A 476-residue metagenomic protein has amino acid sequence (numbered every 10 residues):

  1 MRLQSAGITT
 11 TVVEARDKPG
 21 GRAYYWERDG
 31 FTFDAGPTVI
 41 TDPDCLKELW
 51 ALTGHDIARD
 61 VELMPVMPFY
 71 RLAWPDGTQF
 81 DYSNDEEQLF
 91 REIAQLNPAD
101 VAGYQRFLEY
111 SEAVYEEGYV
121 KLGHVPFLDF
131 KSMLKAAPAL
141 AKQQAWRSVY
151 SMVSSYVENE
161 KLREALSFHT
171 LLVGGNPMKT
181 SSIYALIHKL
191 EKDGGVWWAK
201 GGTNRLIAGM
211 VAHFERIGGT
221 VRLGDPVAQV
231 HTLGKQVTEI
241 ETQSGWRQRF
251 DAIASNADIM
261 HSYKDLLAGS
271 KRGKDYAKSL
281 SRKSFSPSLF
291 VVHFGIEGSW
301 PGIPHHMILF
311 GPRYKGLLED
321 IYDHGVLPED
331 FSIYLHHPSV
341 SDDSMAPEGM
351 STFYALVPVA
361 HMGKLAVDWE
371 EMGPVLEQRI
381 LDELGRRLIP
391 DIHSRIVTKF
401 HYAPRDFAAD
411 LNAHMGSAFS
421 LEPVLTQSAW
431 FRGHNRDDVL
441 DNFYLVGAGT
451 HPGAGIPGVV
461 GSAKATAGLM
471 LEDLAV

Functional and structural regions predicted by a protein language model:
M1-A113: N-terminal glycine-rich phosphate/pyrophosphate-binding loop and immediately adjacent elements
P37, A448-L471: A conserved FAD-binding loop/helix module that cradles the flavin
P75-T180: Rossmann-like flavin
N159-V173, P328-H336, P390-P452: A glycine-rich dinucleotide-binding beta-alpha-beta segment and adjacent secondary-structure elements that constitute
L186-E241: Helical element adjacent to the flavin cofactor pocket in flavoenzyme catalytic cores
P226-P347, D437: Mid-domain catalytic core of redox enzymes that form a hydrophobic substrate pocket/lid adjacent to a catalytic redox
T232, E472-V476: Active-site-proximal substrate-binding core of FAD-dependent oxidoreductases
E297-A408: C-terminal segments that line or cap access tunnels to active or ligand-binding sites in enzymes and enzyme-associated
